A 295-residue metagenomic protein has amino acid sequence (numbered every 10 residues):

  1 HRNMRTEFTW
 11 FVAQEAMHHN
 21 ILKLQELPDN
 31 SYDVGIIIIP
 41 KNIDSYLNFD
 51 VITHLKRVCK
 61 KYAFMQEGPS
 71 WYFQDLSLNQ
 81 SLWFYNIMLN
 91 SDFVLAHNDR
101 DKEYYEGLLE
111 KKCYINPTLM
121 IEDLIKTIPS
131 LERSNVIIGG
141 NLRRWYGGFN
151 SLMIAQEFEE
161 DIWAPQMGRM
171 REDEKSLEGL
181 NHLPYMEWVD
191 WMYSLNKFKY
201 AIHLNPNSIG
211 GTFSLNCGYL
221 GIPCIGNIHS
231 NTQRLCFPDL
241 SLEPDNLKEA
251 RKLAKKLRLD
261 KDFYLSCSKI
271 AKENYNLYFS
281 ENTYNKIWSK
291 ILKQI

Functional and structural regions predicted by a protein language model:
N3-F8, E122-E178, H182-W188: Conserved catalytic-core segment of nucleotide-activated headgroup transferases in glycan assembly
E15-E106: Extended catalytic core of nucleotide-activated donor transferases of GT-like folds
D92-E106, E110-K126: Donor nucleotide-sugar binding/catalytic pocket of nucleotide-sugar-dependent glycosyltransferases
L180-L195, S208-G210, S214: Conserved active-site histidine-acidic residue motif and adjacent donor-binding/catalytic loop of glycosyltransferases
M192, S214-L220, Q233: Short alpha-helical segment that forms part of, or immediately flanks, the ligand-binding pocket in carbohydrate-active
N196-I209, I222: Acidic donor-binding loop of glycosyltransferase active sites
P238-K248, K256-K261: Conserved acidic donor-binding segment of nucleotide-sugar-dependent glycosyltransferases
L259-K293: A charged, aromatic-enriched C-terminal amphipathic alpha-helix characteristic of glycosyltransferases across folds
